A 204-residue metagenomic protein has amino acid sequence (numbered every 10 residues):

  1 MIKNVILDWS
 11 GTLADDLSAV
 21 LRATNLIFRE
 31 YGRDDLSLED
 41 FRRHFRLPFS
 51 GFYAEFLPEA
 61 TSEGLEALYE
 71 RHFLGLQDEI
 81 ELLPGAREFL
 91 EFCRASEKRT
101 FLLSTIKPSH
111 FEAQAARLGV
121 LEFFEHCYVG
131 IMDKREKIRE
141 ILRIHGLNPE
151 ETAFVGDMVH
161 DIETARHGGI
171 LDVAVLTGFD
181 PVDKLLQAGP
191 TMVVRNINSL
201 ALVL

Functional and structural regions predicted by a protein language model:
M1-V5, P108, A113-L204: Asp-based, Mg2+/Mn2+-dependent phosphohydrolase catalytic module
I2-R87: N-terminal helical cap/lid subdomain that shapes the substrate entry/recognition surface in HAD-like hydrolases
D8, T12, S104, D157: Conserved G/P- and acidic residue-centered "switch" motifs that form tight phosphate/ATP-binding loops in soluble
Y31, S96-E97, G168: Helix C-cap/helix->beta junction micro-motif
L47, S96-E97, F123, A188: Structured helix-beta-strand junction loops
L74-L102, S109-E112, R135: Short, acidic loop-to-helix structural element flanking the phosphoryl-transfer center in phosphate-processing enzymes
